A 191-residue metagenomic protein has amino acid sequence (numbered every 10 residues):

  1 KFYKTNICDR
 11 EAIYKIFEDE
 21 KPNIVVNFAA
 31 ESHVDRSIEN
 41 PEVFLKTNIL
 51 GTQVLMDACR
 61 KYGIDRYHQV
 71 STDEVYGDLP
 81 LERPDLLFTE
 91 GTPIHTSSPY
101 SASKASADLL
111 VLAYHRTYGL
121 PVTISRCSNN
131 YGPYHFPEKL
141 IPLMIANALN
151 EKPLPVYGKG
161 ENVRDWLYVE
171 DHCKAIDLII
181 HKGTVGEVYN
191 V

Functional and structural regions predicted by a protein language model:
K1-N130, E170: N-terminal Rossmann-like NAD(P)+-binding domain of SDR-like oxidoreductases, especially those catalyzing
C59, H115, A148, I179-I180: Hydrophobic pocket-lining residues that define ligand/cofactor binding sites across diverse proteins
L79, Y134, W166: Short Asp/Glu-rich motifs
T92, E161-N162: Catalytic Tyr-x(3-8)-Lys segment
A105, N130-L143, N150-K152, Y157 (+3 more regions): Glycine/proline-rich active-site loop of Rossmann-fold NAD(P)-dependent oxidoreductases
T117, V163-W166: A short, basic/aromatic alpha-helical/loop segment that forms part of the nucleotidyl-sugar donor-binding site
